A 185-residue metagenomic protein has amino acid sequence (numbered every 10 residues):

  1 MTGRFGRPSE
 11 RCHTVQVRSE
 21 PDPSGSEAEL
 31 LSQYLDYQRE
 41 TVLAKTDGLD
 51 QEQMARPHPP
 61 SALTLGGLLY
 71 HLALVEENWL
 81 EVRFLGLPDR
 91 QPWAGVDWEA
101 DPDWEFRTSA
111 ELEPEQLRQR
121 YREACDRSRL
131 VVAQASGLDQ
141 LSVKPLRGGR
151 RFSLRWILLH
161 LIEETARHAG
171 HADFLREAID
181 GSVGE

Functional and structural regions predicted by a protein language model:
R4-S9, T14, R18-P21, G25-D47 (+2 more regions): Short, contiguous alpha-helical
D101-L141, R155-L161: Acidic/histidine-rich alpha-helical segments that form the ligand environment of transition-metal centers
